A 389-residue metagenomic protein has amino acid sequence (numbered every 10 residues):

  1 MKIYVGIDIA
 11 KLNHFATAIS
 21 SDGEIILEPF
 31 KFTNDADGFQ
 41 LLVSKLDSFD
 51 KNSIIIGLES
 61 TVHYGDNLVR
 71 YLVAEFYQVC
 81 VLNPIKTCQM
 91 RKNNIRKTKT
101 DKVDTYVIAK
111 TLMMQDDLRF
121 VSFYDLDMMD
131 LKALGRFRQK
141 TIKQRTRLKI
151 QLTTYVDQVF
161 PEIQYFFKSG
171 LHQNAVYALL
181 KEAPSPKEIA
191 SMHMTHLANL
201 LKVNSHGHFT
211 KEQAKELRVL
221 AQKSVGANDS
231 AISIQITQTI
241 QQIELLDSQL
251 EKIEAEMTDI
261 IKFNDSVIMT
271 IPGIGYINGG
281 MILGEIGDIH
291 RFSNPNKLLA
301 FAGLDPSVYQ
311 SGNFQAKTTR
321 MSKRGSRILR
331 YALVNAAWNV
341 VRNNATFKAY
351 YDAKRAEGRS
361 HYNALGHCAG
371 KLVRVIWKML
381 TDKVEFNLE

Functional and structural regions predicted by a protein language model:
M1-E389: A detector of single, family-specific signature residues that are central to catalytic or substrate-handling motifs
